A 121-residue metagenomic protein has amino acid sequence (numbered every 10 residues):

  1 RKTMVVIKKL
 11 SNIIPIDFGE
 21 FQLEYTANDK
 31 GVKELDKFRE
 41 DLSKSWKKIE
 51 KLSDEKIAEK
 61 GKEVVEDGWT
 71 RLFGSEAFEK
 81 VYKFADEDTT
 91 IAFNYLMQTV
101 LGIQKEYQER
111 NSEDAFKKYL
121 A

Functional and structural regions predicted by a protein language model:
R1-I49, R110-A121: Short, charged/polar N-terminal "headpieces" of proteins
T26-E40, K44, K56, K60 (+4 more regions): Alpha-helix boundary/N-cap detector
K51-E55: Charged, low-complexity interaction regions
S75-A121: C-terminal charged interaction modules
